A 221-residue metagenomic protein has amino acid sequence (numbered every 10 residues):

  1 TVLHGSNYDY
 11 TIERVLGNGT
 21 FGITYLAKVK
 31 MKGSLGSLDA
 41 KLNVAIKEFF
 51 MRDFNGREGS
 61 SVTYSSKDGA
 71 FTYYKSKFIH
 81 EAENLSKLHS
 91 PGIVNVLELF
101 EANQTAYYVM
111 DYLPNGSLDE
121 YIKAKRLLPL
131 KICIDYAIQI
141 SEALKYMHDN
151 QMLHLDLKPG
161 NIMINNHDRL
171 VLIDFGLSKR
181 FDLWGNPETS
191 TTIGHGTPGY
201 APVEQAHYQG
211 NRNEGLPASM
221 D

Functional and structural regions predicted by a protein language model:
E13-G19, T24: Protein kinase glycine-rich loop
S60-K87: AlphaC helix of the eukaryotic protein kinase fold
L99: Activation-segment/catalytic-loop signature of the eukaryotic protein kinase fold
N103-S117, Y121: Conserved short submotifs of the Hanks-type protein kinase catalytic core that shape the nucleotide-binding pocket
Y136-A137: Activation segment signature within eukaryotic-like protein kinase domains
I140-M152: Protein kinase catalytic-loop region centered on the HRD/HxD motif
T189-Q205: Conserved activation segment of eukaryotic-like protein kinases, specifically the C-terminal portion of the activation
